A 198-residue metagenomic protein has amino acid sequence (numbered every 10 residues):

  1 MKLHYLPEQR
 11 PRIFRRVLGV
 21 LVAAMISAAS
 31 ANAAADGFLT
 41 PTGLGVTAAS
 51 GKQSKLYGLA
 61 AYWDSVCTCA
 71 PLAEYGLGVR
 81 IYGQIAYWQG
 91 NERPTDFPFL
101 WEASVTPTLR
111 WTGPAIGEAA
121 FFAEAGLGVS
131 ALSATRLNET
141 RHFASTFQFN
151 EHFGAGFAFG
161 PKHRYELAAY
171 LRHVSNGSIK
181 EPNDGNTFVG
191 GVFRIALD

Functional and structural regions predicted by a protein language model:
M1-G37, D198: Cleavable N-terminal export/targeting peptides
N32-T40, V66-L77, G113-F121, P161-R164 (+1 more regions): Short loop/turn motifs that connect adjacent beta-strands in outer-membrane beta-barrel proteins
T40-V46, L59, E74-G83, A103 (+3 more regions): Transmembrane beta-strands of outer-membrane beta-barrel proteins
V46-T47, E92-F97, L137-F143, N176-E181: Extracellular loop and loop/strand-boundary signature of outer-membrane beta-barrel proteins
A48-S54, W63-S65, G83-Q89, L127-S133 (+2 more regions): Transmembrane beta-strands of outer-membrane beta-barrel pores
A48-Y57, P94, A115-G117, S178-D184: Solvent-exposed loop/turn segments connecting transmembrane beta-strands in outer-membrane beta-barrel proteins
L59-A61, G185-D198: Outer-membrane beta-barrel "beta-signal"
Y62-C69, T108-T112, G156-A158, R194-A196: Transmembrane beta-barrel domains of outer membrane proteins
